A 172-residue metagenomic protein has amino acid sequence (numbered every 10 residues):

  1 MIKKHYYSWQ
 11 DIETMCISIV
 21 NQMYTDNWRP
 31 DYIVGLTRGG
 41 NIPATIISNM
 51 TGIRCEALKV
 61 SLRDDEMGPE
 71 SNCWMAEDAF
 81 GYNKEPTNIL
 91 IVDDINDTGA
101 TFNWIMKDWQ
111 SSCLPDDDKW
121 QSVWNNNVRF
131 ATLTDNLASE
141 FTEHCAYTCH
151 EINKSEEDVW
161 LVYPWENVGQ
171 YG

Functional and structural regions predicted by a protein language model:
M1-R29, D65: Active-site-facing substrate-recognition patch
I2-H5, D26, K107-G172: PRPP-dependent phosphoribosyltransferase catalytic core
C16, G40-A44, S48, F102: Short, highly selective alpha-helical patches that border small-molecule cofactor pockets in redox/cofactor-processing
N21, T45, N49, K107-S111: Short, well-ordered alpha-helices that flank and scaffold nucleotide-derived cofactor binding pockets
W28-T37: Short glycine-rich phosphate-binding loop at a beta-alpha junction
Y32, E56, L90, R129-T132: A structural signal for isolated positions on well-ordered beta-strands in alpha/beta enzyme cores
N49-L90, D97-D108, K119-S122: Short, glycine/charge-rich flexible loops or terminal/linker lids adjacent to PRPP-binding catalytic cores
